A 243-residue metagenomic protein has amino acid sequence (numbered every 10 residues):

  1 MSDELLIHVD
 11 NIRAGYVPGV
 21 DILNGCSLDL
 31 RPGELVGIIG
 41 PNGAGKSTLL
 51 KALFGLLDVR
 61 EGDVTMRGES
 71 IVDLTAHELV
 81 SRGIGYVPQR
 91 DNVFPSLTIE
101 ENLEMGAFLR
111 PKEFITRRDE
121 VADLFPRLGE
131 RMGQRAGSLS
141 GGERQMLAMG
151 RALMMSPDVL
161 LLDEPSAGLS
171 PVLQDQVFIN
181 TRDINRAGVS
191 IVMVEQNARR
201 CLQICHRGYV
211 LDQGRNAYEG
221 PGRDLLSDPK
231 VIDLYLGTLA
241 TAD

Functional and structural regions predicted by a protein language model:
S2-D243: Glycine-rich phosphate-binding loops of nucleotide-dependent enzymes
